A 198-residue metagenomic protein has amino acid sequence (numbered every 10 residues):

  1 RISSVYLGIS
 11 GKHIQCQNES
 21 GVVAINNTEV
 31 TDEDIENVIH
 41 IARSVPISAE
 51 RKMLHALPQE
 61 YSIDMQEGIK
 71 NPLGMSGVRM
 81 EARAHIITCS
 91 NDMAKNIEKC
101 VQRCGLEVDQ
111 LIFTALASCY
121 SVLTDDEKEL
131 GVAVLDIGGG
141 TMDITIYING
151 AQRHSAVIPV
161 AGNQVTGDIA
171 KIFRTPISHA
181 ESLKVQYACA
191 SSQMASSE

Functional and structural regions predicted by a protein language model:
R1-V134, A151-R153, F173-E198: Nucleotide/phosphate-binding catalytic cleft detector across ATP-hydrolyzing and phosphate-transferring enzymes
L130-I172: Glycine-rich phosphate-binding loop of actin/hexokinase-like ATP-binding domains
